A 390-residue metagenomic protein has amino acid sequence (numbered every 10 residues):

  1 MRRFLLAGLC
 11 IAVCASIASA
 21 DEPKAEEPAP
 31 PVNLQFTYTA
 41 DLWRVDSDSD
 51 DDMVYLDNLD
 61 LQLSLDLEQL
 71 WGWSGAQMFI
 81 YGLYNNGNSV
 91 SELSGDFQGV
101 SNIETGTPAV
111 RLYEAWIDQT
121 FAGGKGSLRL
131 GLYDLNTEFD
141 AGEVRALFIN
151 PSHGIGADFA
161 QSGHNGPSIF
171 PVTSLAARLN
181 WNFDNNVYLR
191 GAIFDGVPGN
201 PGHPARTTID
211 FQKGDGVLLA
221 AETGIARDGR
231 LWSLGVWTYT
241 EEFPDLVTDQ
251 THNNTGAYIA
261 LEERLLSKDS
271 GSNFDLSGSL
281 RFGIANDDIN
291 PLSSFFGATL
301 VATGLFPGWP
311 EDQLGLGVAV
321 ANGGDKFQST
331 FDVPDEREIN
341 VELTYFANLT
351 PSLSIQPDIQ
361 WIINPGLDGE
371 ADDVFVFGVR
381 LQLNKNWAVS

Functional and structural regions predicted by a protein language model:
M1-E26, V389-S390: Cleavable N-terminal export/targeting peptides
D21-L34, D66-M78, A122-K125, N186 (+5 more regions): Short loop/turn motifs that connect adjacent beta-strands in outer-membrane beta-barrel proteins
D21-S47, V54-L56, D60: N-terminal regions that are enriched for targeting/export leaders and immediately downstream pro/stem segments
V32-Y38, S74-Y81, G126-L130, V187-G191 (+7 more regions): Transmembrane beta-strands of outer-membrane beta-barrel proteins
L42-R44, M53-L59, P108-Y113, P171-L175 (+5 more regions): Residues that define the transmembrane beta-barrel architecture of outer-membrane proteins
L56-G196, I225, N290-Q328: Outer membrane beta-barrel
N200-Q212, E222-G224, G235-T251, T255 (+4 more regions): Outer membrane beta-barrel transmembrane domains
D373-S390: Outer-membrane beta-barrel "beta-signal"
